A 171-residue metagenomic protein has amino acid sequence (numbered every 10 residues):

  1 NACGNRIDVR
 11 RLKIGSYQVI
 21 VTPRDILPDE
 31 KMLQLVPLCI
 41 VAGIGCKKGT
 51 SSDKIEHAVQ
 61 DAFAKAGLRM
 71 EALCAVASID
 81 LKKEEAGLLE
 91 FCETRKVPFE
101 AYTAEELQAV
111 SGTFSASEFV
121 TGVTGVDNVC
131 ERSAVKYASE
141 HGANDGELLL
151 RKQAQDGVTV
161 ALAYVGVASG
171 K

Functional and structural regions predicted by a protein language model:
N1-K83, G87, A163-V165: Conserved mixed alpha/beta catalytic, RNA-binding, or beta-rich assembly cores of soluble enzyme, regulatory
N1-R10, F119-K171: N-terminal glycine-rich phosphate/adenylate-binding segment common to multiple enzyme folds
E56, Q60, L89, C130-K136: Predominant activation on well-ordered alpha-helical scaffold segments within soluble catalytic domains
E71-L73, K82, V110-T113, R151: Surface-exposed loop/turn and secondary-structure junction residues enriched for glycine/proline
I79, L88-N128: Long, charge-dense
L81-E84, L107, D156, A168: Surface-exposed, flexible loop/turn segments at secondary-structure boundaries
